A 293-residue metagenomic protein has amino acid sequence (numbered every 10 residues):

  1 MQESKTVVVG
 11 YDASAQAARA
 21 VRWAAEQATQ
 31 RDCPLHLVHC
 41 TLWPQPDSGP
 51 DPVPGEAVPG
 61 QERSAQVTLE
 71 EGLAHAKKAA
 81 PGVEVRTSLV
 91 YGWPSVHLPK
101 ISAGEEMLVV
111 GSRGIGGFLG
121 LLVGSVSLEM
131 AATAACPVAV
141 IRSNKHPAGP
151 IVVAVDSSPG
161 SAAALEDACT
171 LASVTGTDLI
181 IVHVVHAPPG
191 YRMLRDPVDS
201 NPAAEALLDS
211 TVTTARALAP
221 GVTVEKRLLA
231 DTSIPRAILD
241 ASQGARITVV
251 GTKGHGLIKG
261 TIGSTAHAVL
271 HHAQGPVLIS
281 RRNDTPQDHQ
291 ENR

Functional and structural regions predicted by a protein language model:
M1-E3, Q16, W23, L42 (+5 more regions): Structural beta-alpha unit
M1-G55, P150-V198, R216-A219, T223-R227 (+1 more regions): Small/aliphatic-rich secondary-structure junction motif
R31-P34, V83, C136, T177-D178 (+1 more regions): Short glycine/serine/threonine/alanine-rich loop segments
H39-E70, H97, H183-A206, T232 (+1 more regions): Acidic, proline/glycine-rich short linear motifs
V110-E129, A148, I247-H272, P286-D288: Glycine-rich, Arg-bearing micro-motifs that act as flexible, cationic patches
G111-S112, V138-S143, V277-R281: Short beta-strand elements of ligand-binding domains
G124-N144: Short, structured interface segments
D178-V250, I258-L270, P276: Structured core of small recognition/catalytic domains
